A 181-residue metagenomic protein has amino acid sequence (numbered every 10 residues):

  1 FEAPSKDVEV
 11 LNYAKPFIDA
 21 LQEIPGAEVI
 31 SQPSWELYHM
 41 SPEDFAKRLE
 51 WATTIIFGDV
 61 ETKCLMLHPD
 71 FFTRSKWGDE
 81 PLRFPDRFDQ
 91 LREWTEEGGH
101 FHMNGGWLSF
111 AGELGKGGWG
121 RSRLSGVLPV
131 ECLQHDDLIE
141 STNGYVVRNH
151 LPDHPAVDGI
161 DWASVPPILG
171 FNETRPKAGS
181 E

Functional and structural regions predicted by a protein language model:
F1-S5: Short beta-strand segments enriched in small/hydrophobic residues
K6-G118: Helical hinge/lid and interdomain linker segments adjacent to catalytic or ligand-binding clefts that mediate domain
H100-E181: An acidic, glycine-rich "communication" segment
